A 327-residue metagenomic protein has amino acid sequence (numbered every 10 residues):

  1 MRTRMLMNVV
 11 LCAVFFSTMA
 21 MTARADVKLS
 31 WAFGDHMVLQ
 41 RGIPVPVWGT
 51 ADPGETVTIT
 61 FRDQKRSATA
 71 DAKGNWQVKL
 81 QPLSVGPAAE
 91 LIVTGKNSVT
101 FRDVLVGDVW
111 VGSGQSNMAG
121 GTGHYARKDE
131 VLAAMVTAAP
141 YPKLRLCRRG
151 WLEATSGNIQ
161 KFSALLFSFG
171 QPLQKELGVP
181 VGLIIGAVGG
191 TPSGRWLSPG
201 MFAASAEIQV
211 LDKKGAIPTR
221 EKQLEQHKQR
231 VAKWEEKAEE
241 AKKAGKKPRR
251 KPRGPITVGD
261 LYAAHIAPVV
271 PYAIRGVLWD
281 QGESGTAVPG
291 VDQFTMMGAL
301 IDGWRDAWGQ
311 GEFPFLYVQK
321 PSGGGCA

Functional and structural regions predicted by a protein language model:
M1-N8: Positively charged n-region of N-terminal signal peptides that target proteins for export
N8-T18: Bacterial N-terminal signal peptides
R24-A327: Cell-envelope and extracellular/periplasmic
